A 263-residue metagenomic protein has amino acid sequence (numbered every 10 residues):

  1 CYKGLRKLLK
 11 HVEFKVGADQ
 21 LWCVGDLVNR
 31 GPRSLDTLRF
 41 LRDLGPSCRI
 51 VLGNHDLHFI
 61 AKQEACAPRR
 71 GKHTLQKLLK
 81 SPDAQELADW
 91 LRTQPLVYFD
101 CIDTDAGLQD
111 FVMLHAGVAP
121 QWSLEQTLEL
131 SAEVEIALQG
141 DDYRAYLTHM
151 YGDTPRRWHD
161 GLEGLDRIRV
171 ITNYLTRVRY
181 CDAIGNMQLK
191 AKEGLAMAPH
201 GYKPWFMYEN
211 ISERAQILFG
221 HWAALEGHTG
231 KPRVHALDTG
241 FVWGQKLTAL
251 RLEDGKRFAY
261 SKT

Functional and structural regions predicted by a protein language model:
C1-G4, N29-G31, D56-A61, Q121 (+2 more regions): Active-site environment of divalent metal-dependent phosphoester hydrolases
C1-L44, L57: N-terminal active-site segment of His-dependent metallophosphoesterases
K10, G31-R33, L44, H58 (+6 more regions): Hydrophobic N-terminal alpha-helices or hydrophobic patches in metabolic proteins across all domains of life
E13-K15, L41-D43, Y98-G107, W205-R214 (+1 more regions): A short acidic-Thr-Gly-centered motif at the start of a beta-strand
Q20, F111-V112, Q216: Structural motif
G25-D26, G53-N54, G220-H221: Active-site glycine-centered loops adjacent to acidic/histidine catalytic or metal-binding residues that shape
L35-L38, R42-D166: Active-site neighborhood of divalent metal-dependent phosphoester bond hydrolases
L128-T263: Acidic, His/Gly-rich catalytic cores of divalent-metal-dependent hydrolytic chemistry
